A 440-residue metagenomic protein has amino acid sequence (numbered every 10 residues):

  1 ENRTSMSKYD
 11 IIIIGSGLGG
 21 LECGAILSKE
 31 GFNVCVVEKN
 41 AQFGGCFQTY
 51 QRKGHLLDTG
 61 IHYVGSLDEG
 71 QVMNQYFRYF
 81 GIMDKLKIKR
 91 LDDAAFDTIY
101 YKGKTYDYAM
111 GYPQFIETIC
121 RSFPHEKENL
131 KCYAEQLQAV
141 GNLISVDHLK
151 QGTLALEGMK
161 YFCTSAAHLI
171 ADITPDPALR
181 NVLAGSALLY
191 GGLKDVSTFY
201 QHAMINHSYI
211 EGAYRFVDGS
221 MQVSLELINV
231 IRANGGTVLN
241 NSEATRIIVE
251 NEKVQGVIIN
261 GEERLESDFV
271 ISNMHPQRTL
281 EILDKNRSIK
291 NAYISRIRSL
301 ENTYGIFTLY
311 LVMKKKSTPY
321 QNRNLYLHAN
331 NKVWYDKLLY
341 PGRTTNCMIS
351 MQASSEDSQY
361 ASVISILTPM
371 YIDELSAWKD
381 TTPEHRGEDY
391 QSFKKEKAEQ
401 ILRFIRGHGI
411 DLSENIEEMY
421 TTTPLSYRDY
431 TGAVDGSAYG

Functional and structural regions predicted by a protein language model:
E1-S5: Short, Lys/Arg-enriched N-terminal segments with co-localized hydrophobic residues within the first ~10-30 amino acids
S7-C132, Q136: N-terminal glycine-rich phosphate/pyrophosphate-binding loop and immediately adjacent elements
T98-I116, V140-I144, I231-A233, T237-V238 (+1 more regions): Feature captures the FAD/FMN-dependent oxidoreductase FAD-binding
K102-V196: Rossmann-like flavin
A178-Y190, G407-G440: A glycine-rich dinucleotide-binding beta-alpha-beta segment and adjacent secondary-structure elements that constitute
M204-V254: Helical element adjacent to the flavin cofactor pocket in flavoenzyme catalytic cores
R215, T245-Q359: Mid-domain catalytic core of redox enzymes that form a hydrophobic substrate pocket/lid adjacent to a catalytic redox
K315-L425: C-terminal segments that line or cap access tunnels to active or ligand-binding sites in enzymes and enzyme-associated
